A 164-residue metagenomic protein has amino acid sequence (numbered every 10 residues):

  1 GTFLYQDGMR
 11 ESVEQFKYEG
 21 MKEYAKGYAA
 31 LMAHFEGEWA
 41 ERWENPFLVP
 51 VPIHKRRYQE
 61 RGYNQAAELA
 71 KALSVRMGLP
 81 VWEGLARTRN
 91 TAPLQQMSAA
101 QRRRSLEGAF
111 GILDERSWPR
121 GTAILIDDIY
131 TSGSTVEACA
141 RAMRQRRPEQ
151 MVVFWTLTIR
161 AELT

Functional and structural regions predicted by a protein language model:
G1-A67, K71-V75, Q95: Extended interfacial segments that mediate partner engagement and assembly in macromolecular machines
G37-P46, G78, L113-T122: Short, glycine- and charge-enriched coil/turn segments that flank and shape catalytic ligand pockets
W82-T164: PRPP/pyrophosphate-binding module of the type I phosphoribosyltransferase fold
